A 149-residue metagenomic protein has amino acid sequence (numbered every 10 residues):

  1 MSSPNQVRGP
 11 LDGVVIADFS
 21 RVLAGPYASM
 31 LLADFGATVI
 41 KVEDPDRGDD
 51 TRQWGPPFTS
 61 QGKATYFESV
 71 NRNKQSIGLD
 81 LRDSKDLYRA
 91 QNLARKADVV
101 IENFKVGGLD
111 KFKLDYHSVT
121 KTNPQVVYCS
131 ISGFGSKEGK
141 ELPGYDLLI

Functional and structural regions predicted by a protein language model:
M1-I149: N-terminal helix-loop segment corresponding to the beta1-alpha1 unit of nucleotide/adenylate-binding folds
